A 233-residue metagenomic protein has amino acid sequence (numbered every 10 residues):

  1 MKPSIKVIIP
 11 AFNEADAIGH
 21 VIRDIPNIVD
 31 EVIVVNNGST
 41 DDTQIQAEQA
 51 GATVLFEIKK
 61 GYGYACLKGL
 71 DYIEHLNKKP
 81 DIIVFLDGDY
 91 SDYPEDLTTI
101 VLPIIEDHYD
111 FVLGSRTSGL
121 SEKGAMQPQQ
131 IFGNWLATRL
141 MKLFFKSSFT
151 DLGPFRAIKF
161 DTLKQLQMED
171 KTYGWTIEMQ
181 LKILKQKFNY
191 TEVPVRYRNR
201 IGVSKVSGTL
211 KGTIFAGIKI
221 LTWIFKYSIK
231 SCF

Functional and structural regions predicted by a protein language model:
M1-S4, D16, K146, M168-F233: Hydrophobic helical membrane-anchoring modules
K2-I5, D24-I33, T53, D81: Short loop->beta transition adjacent to catalytic acidic/histidine clusters or analogous donor-positioning motifs
F12-N27: Short, well-formed alpha-helical segments that are part of the catalytic scaffolds of diverse glycosyltransferases
E14-A17, S39, Y93: Donor nucleotide-sugar binding loop of glycosyltransferases
N36-I45: A conserved acidic beta->alpha catalytic loop
T43, E95-T99, M179: Acidic donor-diphosphate engagement hotspot in glycosyltransferases and nucleotidyltransferases that stabilizes
I58-K60, Y64-Y72, P94-Y173, R200-K211 (+2 more regions): Acceptor/aglycone-binding surface of glycosyltransferases and processive sugar-polymer synthases
N77-S91: Short beta-strand-to-loop acidic/aromatic patch adjacent to the donor-nucleotide binding site
